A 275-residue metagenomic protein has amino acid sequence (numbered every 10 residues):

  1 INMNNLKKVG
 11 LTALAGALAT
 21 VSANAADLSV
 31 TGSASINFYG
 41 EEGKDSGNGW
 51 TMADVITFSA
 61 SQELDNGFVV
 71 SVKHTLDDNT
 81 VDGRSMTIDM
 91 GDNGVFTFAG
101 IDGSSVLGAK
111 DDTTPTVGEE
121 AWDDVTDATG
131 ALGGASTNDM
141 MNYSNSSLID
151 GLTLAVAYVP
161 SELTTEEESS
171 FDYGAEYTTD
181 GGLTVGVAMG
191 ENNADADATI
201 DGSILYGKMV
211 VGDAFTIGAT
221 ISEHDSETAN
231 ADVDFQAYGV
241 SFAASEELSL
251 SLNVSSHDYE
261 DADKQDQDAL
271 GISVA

Functional and structural regions predicted by a protein language model:
I1-A275: Outer-membrane beta-barrel proteins
